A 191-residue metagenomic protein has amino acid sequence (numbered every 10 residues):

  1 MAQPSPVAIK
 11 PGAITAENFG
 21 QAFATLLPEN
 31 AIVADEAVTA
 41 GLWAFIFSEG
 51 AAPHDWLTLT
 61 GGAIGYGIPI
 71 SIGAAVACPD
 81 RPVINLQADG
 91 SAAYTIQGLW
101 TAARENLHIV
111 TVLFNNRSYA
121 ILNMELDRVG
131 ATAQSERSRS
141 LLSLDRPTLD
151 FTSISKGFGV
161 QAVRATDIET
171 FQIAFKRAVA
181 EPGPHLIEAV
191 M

Functional and structural regions predicted by a protein language model:
M1-A75: Active-site diphosphate/adenylate-binding microenvironment
W43-M191: Thiamine diphosphate
